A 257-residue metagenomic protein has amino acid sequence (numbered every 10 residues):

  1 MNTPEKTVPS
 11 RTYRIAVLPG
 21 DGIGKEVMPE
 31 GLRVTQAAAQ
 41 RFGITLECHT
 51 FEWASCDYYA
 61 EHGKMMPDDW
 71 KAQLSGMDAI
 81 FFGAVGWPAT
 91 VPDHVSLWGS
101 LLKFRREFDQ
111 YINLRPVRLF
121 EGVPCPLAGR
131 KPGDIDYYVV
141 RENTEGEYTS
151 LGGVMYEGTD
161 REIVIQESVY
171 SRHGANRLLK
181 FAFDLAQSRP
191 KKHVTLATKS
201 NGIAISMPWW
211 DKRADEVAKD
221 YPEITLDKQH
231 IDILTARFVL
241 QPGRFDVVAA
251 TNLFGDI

Functional and structural regions predicted by a protein language model:
M1-T12: Basic/polar N-terminal segments that are highly enriched at the extreme N-terminus, encompassing both cleavable
S10-R14, S75-A79, D109-Q110, P132-D136 (+4 more regions): Short coil/turn connectors at secondary-structure junctions
A16-R33, A38-F42, T159-D232: Glycine-rich phosphate/diphosphate-binding loop of Rossmann-like nucleotide-binding domains
D21-G24, D78, V140, A182 (+1 more regions): Buried hydrophobic positions in well-ordered alpha/beta secondary-structure cores of metabolic enzymes
G43-D68, A236-F238: N-terminal beta-loop-helix "entrance" segment that forms/cooperates in small-molecule cofactor or anionic ligand
Y58-I165, L253: N-terminal glycine-rich phosphate/adenylate-binding segment common to multiple enzyme folds
E61-K64, A204-R213, V239-D246: Short glycine/threonine-rich loop-to-helix capping motif typified by GTGT followed within a few residues by an Asp-Pro
A72-A89, E223-I257: Glycine-rich phosphate-binding loop
